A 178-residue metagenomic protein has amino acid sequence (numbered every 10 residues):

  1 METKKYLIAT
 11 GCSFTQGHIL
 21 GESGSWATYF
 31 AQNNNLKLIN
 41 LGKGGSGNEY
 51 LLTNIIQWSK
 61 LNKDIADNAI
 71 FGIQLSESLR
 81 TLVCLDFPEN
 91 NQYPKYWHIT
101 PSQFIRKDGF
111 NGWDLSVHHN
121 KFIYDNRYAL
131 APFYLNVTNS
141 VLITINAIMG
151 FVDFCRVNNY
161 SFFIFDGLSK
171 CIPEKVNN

Functional and structural regions predicted by a protein language model:
M1-L61: Serine-esterase "nucleophile elbow" of acetyl-processing enzymes
I56-N178: Alpha-helical cap/lid subdomain in secreted, periplasmic, or secretory-pathway luminal O-acyl-processing enzymes
